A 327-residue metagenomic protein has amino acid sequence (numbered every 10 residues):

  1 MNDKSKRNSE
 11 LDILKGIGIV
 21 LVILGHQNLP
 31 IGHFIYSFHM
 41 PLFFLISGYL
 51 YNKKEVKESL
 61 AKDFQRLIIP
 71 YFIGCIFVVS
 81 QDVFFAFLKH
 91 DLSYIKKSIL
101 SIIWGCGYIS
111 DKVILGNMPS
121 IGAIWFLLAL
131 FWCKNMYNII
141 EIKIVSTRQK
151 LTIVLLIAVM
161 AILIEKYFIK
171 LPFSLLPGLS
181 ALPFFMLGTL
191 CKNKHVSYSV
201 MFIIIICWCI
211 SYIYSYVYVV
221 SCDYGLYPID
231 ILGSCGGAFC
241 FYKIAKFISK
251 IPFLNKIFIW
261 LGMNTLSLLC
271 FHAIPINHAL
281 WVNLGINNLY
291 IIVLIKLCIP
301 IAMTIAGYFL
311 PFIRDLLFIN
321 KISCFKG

Functional and structural regions predicted by a protein language model:
M1-G327: Alpha-helical transmembrane segments and their immediate juxtamembrane cytosolic regions
